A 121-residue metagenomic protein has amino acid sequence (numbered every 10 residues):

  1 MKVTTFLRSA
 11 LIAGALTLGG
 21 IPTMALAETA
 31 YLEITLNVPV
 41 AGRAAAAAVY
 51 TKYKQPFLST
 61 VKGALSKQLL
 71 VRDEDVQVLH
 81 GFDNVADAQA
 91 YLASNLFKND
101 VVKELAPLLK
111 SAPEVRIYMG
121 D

Functional and structural regions predicted by a protein language model:
M1-I12: Bacterial N-terminal signal peptides that target proteins for export
G14-V76, D83-N95, S111-D121: Short S/T/G/P-rich N-terminal loop/turn motif that feeds into the first structured element of a domain
V102-L105: C-terminal structural segments of small proteins and small subunits
L108: Conserved helix-to-beta-strand junction in the class I
